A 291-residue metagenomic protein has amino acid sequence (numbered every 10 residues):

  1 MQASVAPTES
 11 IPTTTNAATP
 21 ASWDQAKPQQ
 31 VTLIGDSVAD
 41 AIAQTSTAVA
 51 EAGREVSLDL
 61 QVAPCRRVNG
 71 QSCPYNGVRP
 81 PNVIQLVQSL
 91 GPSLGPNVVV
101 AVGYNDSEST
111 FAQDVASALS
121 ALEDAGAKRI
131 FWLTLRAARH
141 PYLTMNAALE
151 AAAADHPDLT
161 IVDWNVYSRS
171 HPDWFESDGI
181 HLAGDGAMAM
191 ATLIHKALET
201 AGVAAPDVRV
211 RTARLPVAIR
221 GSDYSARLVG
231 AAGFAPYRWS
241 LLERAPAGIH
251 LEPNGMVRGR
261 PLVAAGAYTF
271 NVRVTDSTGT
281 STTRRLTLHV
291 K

Functional and structural regions predicted by a protein language model:
M1-L33, V38-D40, Q44, A201-R209: N-terminal secretory targeting modules
D24-D114, P141-L143: Conserved SGNH/GDSL esterase-like catalytic core that processes O-acyl groups on lipids and polysaccharides
V99-N105, A116-A147: Active-site segments of SGNH/GDSL-like serine hydrolases that catalyze O-acetyl group transfer/hydrolysis on lipids
P141-A205: Catalytic His-Asp segment of secreted/periplasmic serine-dependent ester chemistry enzymes
A231-A235: Short glycine/proline-centered coil/turn motifs in the loop regions of extracellular beta-sandwich domains
A247-L262: Strand-loop-strand motifs at the edges of beta-sheets in extracellular beta-sandwich domains
T280-V290: C-terminal edge beta-strand
